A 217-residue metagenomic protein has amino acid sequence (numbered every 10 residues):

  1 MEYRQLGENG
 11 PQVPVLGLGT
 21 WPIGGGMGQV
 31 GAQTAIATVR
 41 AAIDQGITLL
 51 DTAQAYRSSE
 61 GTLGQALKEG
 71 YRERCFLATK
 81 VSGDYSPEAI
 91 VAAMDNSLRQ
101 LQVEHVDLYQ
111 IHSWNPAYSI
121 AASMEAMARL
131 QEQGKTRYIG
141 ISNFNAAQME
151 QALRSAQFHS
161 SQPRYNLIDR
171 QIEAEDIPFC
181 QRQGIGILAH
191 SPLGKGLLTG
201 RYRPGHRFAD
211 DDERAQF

Functional and structural regions predicted by a protein language model:
M1-C75: N-terminal binding-site loop/beta-alpha segment at the start of enzyme catalytic domains that lines or forms
Y3, W114-F217: Beta/alpha (TIM)-barrel catalytic core signal, keyed to glycine-rich beta->alpha loops juxtaposed to Asp/Glu that bind
L6, L18, A35, L50 (+9 more regions): Conserved, mostly hydrophobic/aromatic
G7-G10, G64-R74, D95-Q102, Q131 (+1 more regions): Acidic (Asp/Glu)-rich catalytic clusters
P11-L16, G46-L49, Y71-C75, V103-D107 (+4 more regions): Short, well-ordered coil/turn segments that N-cap beta-strands
G26-Q29, A53-G61, G83-E88, N115-S119 (+1 more regions): Acidic-and-aromatic substrate-binding clefts and catalytic sites of carbohydrate-active enzymes
Q29-A42, S86-L101, N145-Q151: Short, acidic/polar
E73-S86, L108-H112: A short, structured active-site edge motif that brings together acidic residues
